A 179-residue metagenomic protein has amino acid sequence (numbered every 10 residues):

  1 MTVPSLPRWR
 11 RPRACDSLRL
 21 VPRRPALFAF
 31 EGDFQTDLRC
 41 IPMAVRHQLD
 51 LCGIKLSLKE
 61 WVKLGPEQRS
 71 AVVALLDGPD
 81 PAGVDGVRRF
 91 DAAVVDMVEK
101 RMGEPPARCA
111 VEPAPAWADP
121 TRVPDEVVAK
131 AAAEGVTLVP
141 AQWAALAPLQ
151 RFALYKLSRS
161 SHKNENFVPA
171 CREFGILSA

Functional and structural regions predicted by a protein language model:
T2-S17, R69, E99, F152-K156 (+1 more regions): Intrinsically disordered, low-complexity regulatory segments in tyrosine-phosphorylation signaling proteins
L6-E31, D96-P120: Intrinsic disorder/low-complexity detector
C15-S70: The feature marks the first
F30, D85-F90, N166, F174: Function-determining surface determinants
L56-C109: Acidic (E/D-rich), amphipathic helical modules within compact regulatory domains
S57-L64, V72-L76, K130-E134, V139-R159: A structural feature that tracks compact, well-ordered secondary-structure segments with a strong bias toward
V95-R151: Short, solvent-exposed interaction modules
Y155-A179: Glycine-rich, aromatic-bearing surface loops/beta-hairpins
